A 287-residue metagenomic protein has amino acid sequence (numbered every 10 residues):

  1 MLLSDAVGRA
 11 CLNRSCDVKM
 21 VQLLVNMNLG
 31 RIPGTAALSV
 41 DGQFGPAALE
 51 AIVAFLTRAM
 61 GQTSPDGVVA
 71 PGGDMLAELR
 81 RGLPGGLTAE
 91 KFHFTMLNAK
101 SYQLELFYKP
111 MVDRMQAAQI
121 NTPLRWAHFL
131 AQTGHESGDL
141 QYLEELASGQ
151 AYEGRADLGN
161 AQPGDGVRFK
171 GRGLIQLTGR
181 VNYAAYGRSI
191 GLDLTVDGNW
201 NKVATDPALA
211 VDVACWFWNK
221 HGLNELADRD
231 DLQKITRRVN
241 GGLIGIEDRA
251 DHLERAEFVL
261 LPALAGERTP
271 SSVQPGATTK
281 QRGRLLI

Functional and structural regions predicted by a protein language model:
M1-Q119, S189-L192, D251-I287: Cell-envelope/ECM-targeting effectors and their regulatory/trafficking segments
K19, E50, K109, A127-L130 (+2 more regions): A structural signal for well-ordered alpha-helical segments within the folded catalytic domains of diverse enzymes
L38, P123-A127, D230: Short, solvent-exposed positions on alpha-helices
G42-M60, T133-E136, A227-I246: Acidic helix/loop microenvironments that form the catalytic cleft of cell-wall polysaccharide enzymes
G86-Q103, F129-F217: Peptidoglycan-targeting cell-wall enzymes and recognition modules
A117-L124, D139: Metal- and O2-centered redox machinery and metal/ROS homeostasis
N121-T133, R238: Alpha-helical scaffold segments that form or flank carboxylate-/histidine-based iron centers
K202-V211, W218-T269, L286: Long, repeat-rich segments with strong aromatic
